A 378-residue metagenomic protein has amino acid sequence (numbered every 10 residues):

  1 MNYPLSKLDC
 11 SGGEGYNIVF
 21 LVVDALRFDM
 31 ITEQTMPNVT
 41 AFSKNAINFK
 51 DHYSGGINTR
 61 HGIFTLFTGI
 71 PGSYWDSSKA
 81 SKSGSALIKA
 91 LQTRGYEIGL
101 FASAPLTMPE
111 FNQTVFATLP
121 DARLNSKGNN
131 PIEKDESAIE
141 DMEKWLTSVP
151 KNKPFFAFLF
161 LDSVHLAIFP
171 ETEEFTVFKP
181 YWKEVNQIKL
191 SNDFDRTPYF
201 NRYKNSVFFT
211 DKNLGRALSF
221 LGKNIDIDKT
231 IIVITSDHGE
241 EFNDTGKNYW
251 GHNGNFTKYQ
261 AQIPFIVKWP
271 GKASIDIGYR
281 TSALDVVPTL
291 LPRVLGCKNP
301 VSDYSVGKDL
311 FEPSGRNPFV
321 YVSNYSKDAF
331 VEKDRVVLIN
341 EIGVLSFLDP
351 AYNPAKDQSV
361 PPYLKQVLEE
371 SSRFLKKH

Functional and structural regions predicted by a protein language model:
M1-N186, G307: Active-site-proximal alpha/beta segments of enzymes that process anionic O-linked groups
N2-S11, K89, L106, S219-I225 (+1 more regions): Membrane-interface soluble catalytic domains
L8-C10, I139-T147, K183-T230: A long, amphipathic alpha-helix that forms part of the scaffold/cap immediately adjacent to metal-dependent active
V22, Y53, L100-A102, F156-S163 (+6 more regions): Short beta-strand segments
P37, K82-S85, K89, E136-E140 (+5 more regions): A structural signal for well-ordered alpha-helical segments within the folded catalytic domains of diverse enzymes
F42, L66, L91, L159 (+6 more regions): Structural scaffold positions in well-ordered secondary structure
I57-G69, L190-S191, Y249-V301: Substrate-binding rim/cap in mid-to-C-terminal beta-strand-loop elements of soluble/periplasmic
G222, D226-P270: Histidine-centered active-site microenvironments of extracellular/periplasmic hydrolases and transferases
